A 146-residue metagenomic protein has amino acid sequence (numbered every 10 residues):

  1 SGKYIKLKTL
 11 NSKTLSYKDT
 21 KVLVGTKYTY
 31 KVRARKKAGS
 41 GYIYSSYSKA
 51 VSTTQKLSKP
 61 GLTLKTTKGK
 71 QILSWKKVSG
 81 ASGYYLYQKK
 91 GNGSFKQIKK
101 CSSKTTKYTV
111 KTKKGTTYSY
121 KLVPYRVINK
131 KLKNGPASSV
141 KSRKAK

Functional and structural regions predicted by a protein language model:
S1-L23, Y85-K114, V127: Recognizes extended acidic, P/S/T-rich segments that occur within or adjacent to Ig-like beta-sandwich modules
T14-S16, K27, A50, K70-I72 (+3 more regions): Intrinsic-disorder/low-complexity, polar/charged segments enriched in Ser/Thr/Lys/Arg/Asp/Glu/Gln
D19, Y30, T53-Q55, Q71 (+4 more regions): Polar/charged side chains located within well-ordered beta-strands of beta-rich proteins
D19-Y42, Y108-L132: Beta-strand-rich modules
V24, S40-G80, K130-K146: Pro/Thr/Ser/Gly-rich low-complexity, intrinsically disordered linker/stalk tracts
K27, A81-Y85: Exposed beta-strand and adjacent loop surfaces of beta-rich binding modules that mediate intermolecular recognition
